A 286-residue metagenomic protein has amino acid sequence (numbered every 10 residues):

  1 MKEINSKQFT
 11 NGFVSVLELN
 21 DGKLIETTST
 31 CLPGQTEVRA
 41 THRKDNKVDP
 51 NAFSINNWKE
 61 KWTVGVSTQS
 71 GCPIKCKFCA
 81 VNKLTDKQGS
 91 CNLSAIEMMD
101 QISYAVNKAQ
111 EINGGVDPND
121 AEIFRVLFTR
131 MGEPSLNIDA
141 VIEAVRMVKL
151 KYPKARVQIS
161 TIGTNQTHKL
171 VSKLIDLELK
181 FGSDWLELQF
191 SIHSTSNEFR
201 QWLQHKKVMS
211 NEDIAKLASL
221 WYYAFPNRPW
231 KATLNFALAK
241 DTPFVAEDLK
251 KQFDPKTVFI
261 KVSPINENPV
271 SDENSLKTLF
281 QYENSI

Functional and structural regions predicted by a protein language model:
M1, L93, M98-M99, M131 (+2 more regions): Detector for methionine-enriched segments
M1-W62, V66, I74: Flexible, acidic/Gly-rich N-terminal and inter-domain linker regions that tether and position cofactor-handling modules
K2-S6, Q101, A109: Charged, low-complexity, helix-prone segments enriched in Lys/Glu/Asp/Gln
I4-S6, F53-N57, K61, G65-T68 (+4 more regions): Generic structural signal for short, flexible, solvent-exposed coil/loop and linker residues
F9-I25, F78, E97, S103 (+5 more regions): Aromatic-enriched hydrophobic runs in primary sequence
N20, T30-L32, S67-Q69, N82 (+3 more regions): Generic beta-structure capping elements
Q35-T36, N46-D49, N56-N107: Canonical Radical SAM [4Fe-4S] cluster-binding loop centered on the CxxxCxxC motif and its immediate flanking residues
A105-S285: Conserved AdoMet/S-adenosylmethionine-binding subsite of the radical SAM
